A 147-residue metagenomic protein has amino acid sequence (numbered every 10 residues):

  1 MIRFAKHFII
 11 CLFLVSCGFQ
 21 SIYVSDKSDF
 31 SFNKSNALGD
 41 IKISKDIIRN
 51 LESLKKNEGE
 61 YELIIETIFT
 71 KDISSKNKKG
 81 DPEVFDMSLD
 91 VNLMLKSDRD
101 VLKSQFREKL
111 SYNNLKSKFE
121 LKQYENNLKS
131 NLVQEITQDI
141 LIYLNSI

Functional and structural regions predicted by a protein language model:
M1-C17: Sec-dependent bacterial lipoprotein signal peptides
L14-K34: Bacterial Sec signal peptide processing site at the extreme N-terminus
G18-V24, R107-N114: Mobile beta-alpha loop/short-helix "lid" or hinge segments that flank ligand
K27-I48: Post-signal peptide N-terminal segment of mature Sec-exported envelope proteins
I48-K103, L110-S130: Surface-exposed short loop/turn segments
K122-S146: C-terminal partner/receptor-binding element of secreted or periplasmic proteins
